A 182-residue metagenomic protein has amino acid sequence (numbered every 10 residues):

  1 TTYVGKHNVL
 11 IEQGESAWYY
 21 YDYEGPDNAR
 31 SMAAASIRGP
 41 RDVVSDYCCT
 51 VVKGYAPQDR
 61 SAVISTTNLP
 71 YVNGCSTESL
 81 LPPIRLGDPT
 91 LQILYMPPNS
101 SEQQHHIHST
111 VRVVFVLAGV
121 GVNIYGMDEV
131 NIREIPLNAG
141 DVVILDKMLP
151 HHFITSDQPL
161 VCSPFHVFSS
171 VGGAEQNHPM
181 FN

Functional and structural regions predicted by a protein language model:
T1-N8, T66-Q104, T110: A short glycine-rich, His/Asp/Glu-containing loop-to-beta-strand
T2-I37, I107, V111-A139, Q176: A short beta-strand-loop-beta hairpin characteristic of the jelly-roll/cupin
S16, D141-I144, P150: Residue-level marker of beta-strand positions
V44-C75, I154-N182: Double-stranded beta-helix
T77-S79, L91-Y95, V113, E134 (+2 more regions): Conserved hydrophobic/aromatic beta-strand scaffold that supports enzyme active sites
H106-H108, P150-H151: Histidine-centered active-site/metal-ligand motif
